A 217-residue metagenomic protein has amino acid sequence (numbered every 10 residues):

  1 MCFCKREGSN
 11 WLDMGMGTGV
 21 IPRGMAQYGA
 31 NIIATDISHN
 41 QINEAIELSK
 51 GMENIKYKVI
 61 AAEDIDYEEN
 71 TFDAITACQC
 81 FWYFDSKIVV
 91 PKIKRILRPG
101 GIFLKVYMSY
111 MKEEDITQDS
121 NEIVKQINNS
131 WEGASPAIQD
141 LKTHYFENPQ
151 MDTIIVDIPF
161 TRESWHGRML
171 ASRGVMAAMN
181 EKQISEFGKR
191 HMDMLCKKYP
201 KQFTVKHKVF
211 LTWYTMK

Functional and structural regions predicted by a protein language model:
M1-S9: Conserved alpha-helix/loop element of class I SAM-dependent methyltransferases that forms part of the SAM/SAH-binding
C4-K5, S49, L97: A generic alpha-to-beta junction signature in SAM-dependent methyltransferases
N10-M14, T18-D64: Class I SAM-dependent methyltransferase SAM/SAH-binding core
I65-A74: A short acidic, Gly/Pro-enriched loop at the edge of an enzyme's catalytic core that lines a small-molecule cofactor
A74-C78, S86: A short beta-strand submotif of the Rossmann-like class I SAM-dependent methyltransferase core that lines
Y83-K92: A short, conserved alpha-helix within the catalytic core of class I
K87, T143-K217: Conserved Class I S-adenosyl-L-methionine
K94, R98-I158: Conserved catalytic/acceptor-binding region of the Class I
